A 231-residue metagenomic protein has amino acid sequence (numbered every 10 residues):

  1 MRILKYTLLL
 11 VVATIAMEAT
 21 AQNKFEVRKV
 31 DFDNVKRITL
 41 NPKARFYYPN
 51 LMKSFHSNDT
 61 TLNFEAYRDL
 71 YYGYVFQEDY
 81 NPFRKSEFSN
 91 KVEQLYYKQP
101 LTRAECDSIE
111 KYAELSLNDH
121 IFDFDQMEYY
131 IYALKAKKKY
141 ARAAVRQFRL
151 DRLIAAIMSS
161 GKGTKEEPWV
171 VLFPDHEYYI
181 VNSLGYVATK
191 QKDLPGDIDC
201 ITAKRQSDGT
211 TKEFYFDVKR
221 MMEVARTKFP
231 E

Functional and structural regions predicted by a protein language model:
M1-V27: Bacterial Sec-dependent N-terminal signal peptides
Q22-S108, T164, P168-E231: N-terminal alpha-helical interaction modules that lie
Q99, S116, A133-L134: Residue-level signature for tetratricopeptide repeat
E105, K111-A113, R146: Alpha-helical solenoid repeat scaffolds, predominantly canonical TPR units
E114-H120, R149-L153: Solenoid-like repeat scaffolds
F124-D125, R152-E166: Boundary/linker segments of alpha-helical solenoid repeat arrays
K135-M158: TPR/TPR-like (Sel1-like) alpha-helical repeat modules
